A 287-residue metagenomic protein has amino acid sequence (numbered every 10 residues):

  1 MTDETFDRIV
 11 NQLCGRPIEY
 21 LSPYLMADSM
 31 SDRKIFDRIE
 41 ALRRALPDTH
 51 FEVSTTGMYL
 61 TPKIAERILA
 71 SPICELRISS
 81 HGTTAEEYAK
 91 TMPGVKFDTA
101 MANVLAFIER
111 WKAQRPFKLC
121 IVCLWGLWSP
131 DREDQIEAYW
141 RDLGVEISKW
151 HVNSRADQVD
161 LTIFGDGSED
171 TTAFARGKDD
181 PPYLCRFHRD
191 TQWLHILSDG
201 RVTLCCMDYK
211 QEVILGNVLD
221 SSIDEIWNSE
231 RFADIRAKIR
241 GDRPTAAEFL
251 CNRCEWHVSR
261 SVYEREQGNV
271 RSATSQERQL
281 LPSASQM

Functional and structural regions predicted by a protein language model:
M1-Q158, Y183: Conserved glycine-rich "GG(E/T)P / GGGxP" loop and the immediately following alpha-helix in the radical SAM core
G15, F97, E169-D170, F232: Residue-level marker of structural boundaries
T162-K178, E230-R231: Short, positively charged
G177-Y183, I239-D242: Short, P/G- and charge-enriched loop/turn segments at secondary-structure junctions
F187-D190: Short, small/polar residue-rich loop motifs at catalytic or cofactor-binding pockets
W193: Short hydrophobic/aromatic beta-strand element in the GNAT-like acyltransferase core that lines or flanks the acyl-donor
I196-D199: Short, acidic, Ser/Thr-enriched surface-loop or helix-capping motifs
R201-T203, M207-M287: Flexible mid-to-C-terminal extensions adjoining Fe-S/redox cofactors in radical SAM and related proteins
